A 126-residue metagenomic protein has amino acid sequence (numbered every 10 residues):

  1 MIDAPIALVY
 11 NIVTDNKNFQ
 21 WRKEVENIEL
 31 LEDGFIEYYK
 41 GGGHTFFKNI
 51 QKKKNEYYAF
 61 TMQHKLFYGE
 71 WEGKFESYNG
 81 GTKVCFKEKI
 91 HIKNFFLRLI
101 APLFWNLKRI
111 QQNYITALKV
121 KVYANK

Functional and structural regions predicted by a protein language model:
M1-E29: Hydrophobic ligand-binding cavity/cleft-lining segments
A7, H44-F46, Q112, T116: Generic detection of well-ordered alpha-helical segments
L8-V13, F19, N49, F60 (+2 more regions): Hydrophobic pocket/interface hotspot
Q20-E26, F35-G41, T61-M62: A short gly/proline-enriched turn/hairpin at secondary-structure junctions
Y39-C85, K89-K93: Hydrophobic-ligand binding "helix-grip"
K89-K126: A conserved amphipathic terminal alpha-helix motif
